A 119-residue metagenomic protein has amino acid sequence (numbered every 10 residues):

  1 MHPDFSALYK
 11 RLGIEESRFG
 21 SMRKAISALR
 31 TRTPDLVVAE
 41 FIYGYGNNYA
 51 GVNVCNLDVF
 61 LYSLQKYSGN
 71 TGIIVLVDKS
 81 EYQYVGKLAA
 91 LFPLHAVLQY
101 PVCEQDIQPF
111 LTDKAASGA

Functional and structural regions predicted by a protein language model:
M1-R18, R23: Two-component/phosphorelay signaling modules centered on CheY-like receiver
G20-L36, I42-G46: Acidic, metal-coordinating helix/loop segments flanking the phosphotransfer/catalytic sites of two-component signaling
K24, V102-L111: C-terminal output helix
L36-N70, V77-Y84: Conserved phosphotransfer microenvironments
L88-H95: As written
L98-Q99: Residues at the ends of beta-strands that form strand-to-helix hinge/output surfaces
L111-A119: The C-terminal output helix
